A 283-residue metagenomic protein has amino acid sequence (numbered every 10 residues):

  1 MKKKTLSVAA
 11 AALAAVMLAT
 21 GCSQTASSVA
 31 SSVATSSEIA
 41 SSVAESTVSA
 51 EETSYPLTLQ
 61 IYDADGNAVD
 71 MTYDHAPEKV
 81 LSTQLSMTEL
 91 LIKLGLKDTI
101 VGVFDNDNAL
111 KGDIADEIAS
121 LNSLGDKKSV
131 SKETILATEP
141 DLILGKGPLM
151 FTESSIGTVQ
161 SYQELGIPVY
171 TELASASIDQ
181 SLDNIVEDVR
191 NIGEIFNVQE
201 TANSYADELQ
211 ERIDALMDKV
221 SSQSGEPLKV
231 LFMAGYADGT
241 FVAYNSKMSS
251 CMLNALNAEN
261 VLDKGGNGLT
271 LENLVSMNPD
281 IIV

Functional and structural regions predicted by a protein language model:
K2-V8, C22-E89, I195-L231: Bacterial Sec-exported substrate-binding components of ABC uptake systems
V16-G21: C-terminal motif of bacterial Sec signal peptides marking the signal peptidase cleavage site
A68-P77, I114-S123, A202, A255-G265: A local structural motif
E78, L85, E89-I92, E133-A137 (+10 more regions): Solvent-exposed, polar/charged alpha-helical surfaces in well-ordered, non-transmembrane soluble domains, broadly
K79-T138, L142-F151, V261: A short, structured surface patch at a secondary-structure boundary
L81-T83, V101-F104, L142-K146, V169-L173 (+4 more regions): Structural recognition of the beta-strand scaffold that forms the well-ordered cores of secreted hydrolase catalytic
D107-A109, F241-N267: Alpha-helical, coiled-coil/dimerization segments enriched in small aliphatic residues
G157-A237, D263: Extracytoplasmic substrate-binding proteins
